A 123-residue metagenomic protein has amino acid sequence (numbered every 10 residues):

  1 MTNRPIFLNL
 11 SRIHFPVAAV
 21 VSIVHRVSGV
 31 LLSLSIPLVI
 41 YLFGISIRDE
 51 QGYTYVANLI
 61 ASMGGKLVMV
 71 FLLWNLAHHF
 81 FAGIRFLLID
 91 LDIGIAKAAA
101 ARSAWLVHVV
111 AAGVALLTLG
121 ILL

Functional and structural regions predicted by a protein language model:
M1-L123: Membrane-embedded alpha-helical bundles that constitute the cytochrome b-like, heme-associated redox core of multi-pass
